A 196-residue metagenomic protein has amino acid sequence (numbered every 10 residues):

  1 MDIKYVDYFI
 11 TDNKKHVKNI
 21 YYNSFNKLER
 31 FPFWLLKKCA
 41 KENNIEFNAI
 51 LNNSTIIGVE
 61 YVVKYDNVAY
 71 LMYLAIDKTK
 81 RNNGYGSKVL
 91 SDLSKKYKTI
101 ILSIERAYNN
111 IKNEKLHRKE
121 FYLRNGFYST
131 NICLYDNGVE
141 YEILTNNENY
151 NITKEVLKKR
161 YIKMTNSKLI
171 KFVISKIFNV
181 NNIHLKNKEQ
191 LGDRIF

Functional and structural regions predicted by a protein language model:
M1-W34, V156-R160, K176: Short amphipathic alpha-helix that is part of the acyltransferase structural core
N23-N52: Active-site rim helix/loop that mediates acceptor-substrate recognition in acyltransferases
I45-A49, V59, Y141-I143: Short hydrophobic/aromatic beta-strand element in the GNAT-like acyltransferase core that lines or flanks the acyl-donor
A49, S54-K64, V68-A75: Conserved beta-strand in the GNAT
I76, N82-K95: Conserved acetyl-CoA-binding loop-helix of GNAT-fold acetyltransferases
K96-N113: Conserved GNAT acetyl-CoA-binding A-motif
K119, L123-E142: Conserved catalytic-core motifs of GNAT/GCN5-like acyltransferases
Y135-F196: C-terminal "cap" of GNAT-fold acetyltransferases
